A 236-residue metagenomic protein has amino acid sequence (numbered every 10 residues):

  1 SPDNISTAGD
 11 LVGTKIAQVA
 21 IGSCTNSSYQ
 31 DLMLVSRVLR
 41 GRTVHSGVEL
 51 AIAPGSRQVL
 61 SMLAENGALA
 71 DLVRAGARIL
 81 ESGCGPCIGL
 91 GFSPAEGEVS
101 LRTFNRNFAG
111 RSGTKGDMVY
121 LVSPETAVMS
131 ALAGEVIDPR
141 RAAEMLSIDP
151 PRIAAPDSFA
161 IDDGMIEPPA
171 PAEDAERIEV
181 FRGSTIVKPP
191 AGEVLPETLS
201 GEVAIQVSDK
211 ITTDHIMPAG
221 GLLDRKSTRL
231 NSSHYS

Functional and structural regions predicted by a protein language model:
S1-S232, S236: Fe-S-dependent hydro-lyases/dehydratases of central metabolism
